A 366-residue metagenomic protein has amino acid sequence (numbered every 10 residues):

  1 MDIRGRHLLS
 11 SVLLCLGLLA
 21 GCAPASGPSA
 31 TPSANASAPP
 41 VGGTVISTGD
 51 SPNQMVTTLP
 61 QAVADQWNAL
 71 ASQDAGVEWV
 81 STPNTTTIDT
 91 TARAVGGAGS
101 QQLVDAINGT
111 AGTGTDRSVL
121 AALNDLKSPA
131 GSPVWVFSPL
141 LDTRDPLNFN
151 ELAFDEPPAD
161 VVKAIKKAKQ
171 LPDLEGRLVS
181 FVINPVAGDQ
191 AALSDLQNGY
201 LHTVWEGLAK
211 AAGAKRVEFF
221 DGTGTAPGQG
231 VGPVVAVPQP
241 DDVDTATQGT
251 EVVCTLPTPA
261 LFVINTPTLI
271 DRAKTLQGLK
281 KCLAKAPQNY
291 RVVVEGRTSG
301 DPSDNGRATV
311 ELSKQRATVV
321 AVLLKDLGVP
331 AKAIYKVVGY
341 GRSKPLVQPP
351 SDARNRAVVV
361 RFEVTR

Functional and structural regions predicted by a protein language model:
C22-S26: Bacterial signal peptide processing site
P32-R93, G131-F137: Von Willebrand factor
Q54, A246-K281, T298-R307: Short, solvent-exposed beta-strand/turn patches at coil↔beta or beta↔helix junctions that act as interaction loops
W79-G109, P349: Short beta-strand-loop
G96-V136, D142-T143: Von Willebrand factor
D142-N198: VWA/integrin I-like adhesion module and closely mimicked acidic/polar interface patches used
L261-G296, A321-D326, V360-T365: Periplasmic peptidoglycan-binding/anchoring modules of Gram-negative envelope and division proteins
R297-R366: Periplasmic OmpA-like peptidoglycan-binding domain that tethers envelope proteins to the cell wall
